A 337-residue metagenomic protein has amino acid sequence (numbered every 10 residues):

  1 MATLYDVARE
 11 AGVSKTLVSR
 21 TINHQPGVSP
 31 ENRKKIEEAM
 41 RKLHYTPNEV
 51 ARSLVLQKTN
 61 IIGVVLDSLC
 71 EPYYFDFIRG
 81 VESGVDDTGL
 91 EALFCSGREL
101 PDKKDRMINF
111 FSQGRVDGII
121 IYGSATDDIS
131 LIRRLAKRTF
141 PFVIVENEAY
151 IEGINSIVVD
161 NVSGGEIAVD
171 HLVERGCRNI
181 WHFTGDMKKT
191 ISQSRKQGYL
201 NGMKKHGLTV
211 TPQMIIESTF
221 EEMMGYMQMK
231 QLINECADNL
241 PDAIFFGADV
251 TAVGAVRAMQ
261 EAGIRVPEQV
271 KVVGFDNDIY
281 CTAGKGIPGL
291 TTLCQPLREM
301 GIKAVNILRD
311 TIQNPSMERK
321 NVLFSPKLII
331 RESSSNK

Functional and structural regions predicted by a protein language model:
M1-T59, S335: N-terminal helix-turn-helix DNA-binding module of bacterial transcription factors
A2, Q57-D170, E174, N234 (+1 more regions): Alpha-helical recognition/docking segments in bacterial nutrient-uptake and carbohydrate-utilization systems
L17-R20, L54-C70, N179-D186: Short beta-strand segments enriched in small/hydrophobic residues
T46, D86-E91, P141, R178 (+2 more regions): Residue-level detector of anion-binding/catalytic polar loops
L66-D76, F94-K103, N147, I157-I167 (+6 more regions): Hinge/beta->alpha junction and helix N-cap segments in small-molecule ligand-binding domains
D117, R178-N179, D242: Short acidic/polar active-site loop segments enriched in Thr and Asp
N234-K337: Flexible loop/turn connectors
